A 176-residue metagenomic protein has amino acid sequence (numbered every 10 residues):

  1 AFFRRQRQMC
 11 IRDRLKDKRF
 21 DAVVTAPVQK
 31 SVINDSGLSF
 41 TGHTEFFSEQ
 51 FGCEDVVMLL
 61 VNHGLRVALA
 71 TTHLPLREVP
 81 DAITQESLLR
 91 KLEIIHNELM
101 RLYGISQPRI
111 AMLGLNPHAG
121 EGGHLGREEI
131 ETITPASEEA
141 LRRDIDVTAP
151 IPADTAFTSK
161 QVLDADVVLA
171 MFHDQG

Functional and structural regions predicted by a protein language model:
A1-R7, I11: Single conserved hydrophobic/aromatic residue that forms the stacking wall/gate of nucleotide- or nucleobase-binding
Q6, R19, L163-D164: Alpha-helix C-terminal capping/helix-to-coil transition sites in glycosyltransferase folds
T25-E45: Short Gly/Thr/Asp-enriched flexible loops that form oxyanion-binding sites at enzyme active sites
V28-S31, L115-H118, H173-G176: Short glycine-rich anion-binding loops that position phosphate/pyrophosphate groups of nucleotides and phosphorylated
L38-L76: Flexible loop/hinge segments that line or gate small-molecule binding clefts
L69-P150: Glycine-rich phosphate/diphosphate-binding loop of Rossmann-like nucleotide-binding domains
T132, A136-G176: Glycine-rich phosphate/nucleotide-binding loop
